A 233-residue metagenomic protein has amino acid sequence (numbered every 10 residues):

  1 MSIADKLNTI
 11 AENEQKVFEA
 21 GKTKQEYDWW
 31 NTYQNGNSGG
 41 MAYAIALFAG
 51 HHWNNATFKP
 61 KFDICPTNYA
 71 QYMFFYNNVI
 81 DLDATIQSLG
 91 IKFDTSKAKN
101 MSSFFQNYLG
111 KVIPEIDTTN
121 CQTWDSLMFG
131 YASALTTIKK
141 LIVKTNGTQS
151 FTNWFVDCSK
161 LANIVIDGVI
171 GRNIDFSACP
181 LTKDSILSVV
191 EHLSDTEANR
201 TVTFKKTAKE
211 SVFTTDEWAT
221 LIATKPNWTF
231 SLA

Functional and structural regions predicted by a protein language model:
I3, L7-G21: Heptad-repeat coiled-coil amphipathic alpha-helices that mediate oligomerization/assembly
L7, I45-L47: Extended low-polarity, hydrophobic cluster-rich segments
F18-A42, A49-N68, V79-K99, Y108-T123 (+5 more regions): Structural signature of tandem-repeat unit edges
L47, Y72-F75, S103-F105, L127-F129 (+1 more regions): Periodic small-residue-enriched repeat registers in elongated scaffold domains
A70, M101, W124-D125, F151 (+1 more regions): Generic structural signal for hydrophobic residues
M128, L193-S194: Leucine-rich repeat
E197-N199: A short helix->loop->beta-strand "cap" motif at the edges of active sites that frequently abuts
V212-K225: Short, aromatic/basic amphipathic alpha-helical patches
